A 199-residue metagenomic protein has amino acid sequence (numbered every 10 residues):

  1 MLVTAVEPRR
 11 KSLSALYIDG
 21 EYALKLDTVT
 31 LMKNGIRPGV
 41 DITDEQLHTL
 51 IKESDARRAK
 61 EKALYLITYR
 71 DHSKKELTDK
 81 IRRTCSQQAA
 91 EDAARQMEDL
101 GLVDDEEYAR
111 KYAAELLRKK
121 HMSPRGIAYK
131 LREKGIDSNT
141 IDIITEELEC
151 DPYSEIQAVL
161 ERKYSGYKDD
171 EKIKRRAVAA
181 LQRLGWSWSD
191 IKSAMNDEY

Functional and structural regions predicted by a protein language model:
M1-Y199: An alpha-helical, amphipathic repeat domain used for nucleic-acid recognition, typified by the mTERF helical solenoid
